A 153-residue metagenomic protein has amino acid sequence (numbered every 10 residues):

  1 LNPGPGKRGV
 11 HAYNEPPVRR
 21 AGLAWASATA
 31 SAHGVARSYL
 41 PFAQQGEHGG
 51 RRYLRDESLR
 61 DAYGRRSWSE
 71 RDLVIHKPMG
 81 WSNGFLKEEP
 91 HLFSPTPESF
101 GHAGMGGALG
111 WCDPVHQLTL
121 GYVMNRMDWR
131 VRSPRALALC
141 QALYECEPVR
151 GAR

Functional and structural regions predicted by a protein language model:
L1-R153: Catalytic loop of the DD-peptidase/beta-lactamase superfamily, centered on the K-T-G motif and neighboring
